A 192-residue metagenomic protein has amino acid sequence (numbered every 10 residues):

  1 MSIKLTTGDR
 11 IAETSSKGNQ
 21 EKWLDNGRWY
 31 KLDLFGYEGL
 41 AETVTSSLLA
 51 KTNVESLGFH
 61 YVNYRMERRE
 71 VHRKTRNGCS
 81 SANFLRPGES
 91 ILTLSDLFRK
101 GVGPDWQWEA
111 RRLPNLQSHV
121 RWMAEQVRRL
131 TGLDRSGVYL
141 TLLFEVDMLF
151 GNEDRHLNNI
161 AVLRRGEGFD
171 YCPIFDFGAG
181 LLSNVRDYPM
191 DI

Functional and structural regions predicted by a protein language model:
M1-W106: Conserved ATP-binding subdomain of kinase catalytic cores across diverse folds
R68-T75, W122-E125, V185-P189: Noncatalytic linker/hinge segments flanking ATPase motor cores
N83-F144: ATP-dependent phospho-/nucleotidyl transfer catalytic cores
Q117-R186: Conserved kinase catalytic-core segment
I192: A conserved mid-domain beta-alpha-beta active-site/ligand-binding segment of alpha/beta enzyme cores
